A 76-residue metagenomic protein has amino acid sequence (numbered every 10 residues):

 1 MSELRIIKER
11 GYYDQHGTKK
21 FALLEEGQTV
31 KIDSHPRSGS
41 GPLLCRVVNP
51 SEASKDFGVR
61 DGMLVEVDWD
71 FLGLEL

Functional and structural regions predicted by a protein language model:
M1, P42: Exposed beta-strand and adjacent loop surfaces of beta-rich binding modules that mediate intermolecular recognition
E3-Q28, D33-S38: Beta-loop motif signature
L4-R5, Y13, N49, D61-M63: Alpha-helical protein-protein interaction elements
R10-D14, C45, F57-D61: Src homology 3 (SH3)-mediated interaction modules
K19, R37-G41, E52-F57: Short, solvent-exposed loop/turn segments that connect beta-strands within catalytic domains and beta-strand-rich
L43-N49: SH3/SH3-like beta-barrel fold
P50-L76: Intrinsically disordered, low-complexity, charged/polar segments
